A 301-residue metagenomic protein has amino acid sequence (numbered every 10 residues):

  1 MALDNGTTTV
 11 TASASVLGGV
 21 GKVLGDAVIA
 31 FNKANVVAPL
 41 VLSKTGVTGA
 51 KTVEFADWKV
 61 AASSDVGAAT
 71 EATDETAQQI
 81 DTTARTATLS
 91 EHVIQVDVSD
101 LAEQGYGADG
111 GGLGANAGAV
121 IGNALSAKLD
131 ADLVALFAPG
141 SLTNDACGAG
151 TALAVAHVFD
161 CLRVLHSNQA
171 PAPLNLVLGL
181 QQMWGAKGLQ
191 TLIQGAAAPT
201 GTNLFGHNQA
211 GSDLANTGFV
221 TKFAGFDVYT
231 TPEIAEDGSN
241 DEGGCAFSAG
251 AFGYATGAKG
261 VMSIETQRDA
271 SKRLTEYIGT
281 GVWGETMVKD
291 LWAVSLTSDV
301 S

Functional and structural regions predicted by a protein language model:
M1-R85, L291-A293, S298-D299: N-terminal "assembly arms/tails" that initiate or stabilize quaternary assembly in self-assembling proteins
A2-S15, G19-V20, A27, S64-V66 (+3 more regions): Signature of extracytoplasmic/envelope-associated structural regions
A38-L40, F159-V164, D213-A215, G260-I264 (+1 more regions): Glycine-rich, charged/polar anion/phosphate-binding loops that engage phosphate groups from diverse ligands
F55-W58, D81-D145, H166-L178, V228 (+1 more regions): Long, contiguous amphipathic alpha-helices that act as assembly "spine/axial" helices in icosahedral shell and virion
S63-V66, D97, Y106, G185-L189 (+2 more regions): Short helix/loop capping segments that flank catalytic or ligand/cofactor-binding pockets
A138-F219: Extended, solvent-exposed, turn-rich assembly/linker loops in the middle of proteins
T217-T266: Glycine/small-residue-rich hydrophobic helix-like segments
G250-S301: C-terminal appended segment following the main domain
